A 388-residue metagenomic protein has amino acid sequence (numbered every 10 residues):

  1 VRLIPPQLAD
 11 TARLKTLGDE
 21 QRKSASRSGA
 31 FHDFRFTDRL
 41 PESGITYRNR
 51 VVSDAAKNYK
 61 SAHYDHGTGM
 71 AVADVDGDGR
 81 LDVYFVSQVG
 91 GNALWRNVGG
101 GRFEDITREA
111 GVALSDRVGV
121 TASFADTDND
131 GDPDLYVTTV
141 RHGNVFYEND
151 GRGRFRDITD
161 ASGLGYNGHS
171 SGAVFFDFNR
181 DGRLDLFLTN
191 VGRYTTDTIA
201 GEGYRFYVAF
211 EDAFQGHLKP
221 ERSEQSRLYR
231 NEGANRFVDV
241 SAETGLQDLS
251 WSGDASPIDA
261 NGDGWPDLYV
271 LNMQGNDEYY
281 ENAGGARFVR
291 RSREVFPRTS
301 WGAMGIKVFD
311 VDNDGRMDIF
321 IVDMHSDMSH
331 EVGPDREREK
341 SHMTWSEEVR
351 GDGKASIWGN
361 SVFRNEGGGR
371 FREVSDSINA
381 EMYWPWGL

Functional and structural regions predicted by a protein language model:
V1-L388: Acidic, glycine/proline-rich Ca2+-coordinating loop motifs
